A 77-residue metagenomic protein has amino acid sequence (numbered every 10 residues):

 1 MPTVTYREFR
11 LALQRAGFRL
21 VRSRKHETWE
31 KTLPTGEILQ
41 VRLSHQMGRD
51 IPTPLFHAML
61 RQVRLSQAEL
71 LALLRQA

Functional and structural regions predicted by a protein language model:
M1-A77: Basic nucleic-acid-binding interfaces
